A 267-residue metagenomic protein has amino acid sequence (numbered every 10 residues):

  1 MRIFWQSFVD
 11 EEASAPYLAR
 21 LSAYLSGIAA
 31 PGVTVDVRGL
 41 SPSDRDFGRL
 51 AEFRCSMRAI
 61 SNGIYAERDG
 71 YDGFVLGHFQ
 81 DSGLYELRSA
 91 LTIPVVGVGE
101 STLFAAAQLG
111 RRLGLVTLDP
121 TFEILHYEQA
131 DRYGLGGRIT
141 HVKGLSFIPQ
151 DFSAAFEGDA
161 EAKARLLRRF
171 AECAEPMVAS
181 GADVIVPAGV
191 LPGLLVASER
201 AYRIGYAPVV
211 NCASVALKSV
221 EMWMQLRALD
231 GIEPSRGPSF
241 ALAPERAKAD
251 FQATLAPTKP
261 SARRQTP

Functional and structural regions predicted by a protein language model:
M1-R54, D119-A160, F251-Q252, A256-P267: N-terminal glycine-rich anion-binding loop in soluble enzyme alpha/beta folds
P31, A90-I93, L109, L135 (+1 more regions): Short, structured coil segments at secondary-structure junctions
G48-Y65, A164-E172: Glycine-rich, highly charged phosphate/nucleotide-binding loops
I60-A105, L109: Glycine/small-residue-rich loop that forms an oxyanion/phosphate-binding "nest" at active or ligand-binding sites
V98-L103, L118-F122, C212-L217: Short, acidic/turn-prone active-site loops that include or flank metal/cofactor- and phosphate-binding residues
R132-G189, A197: Active-site rim beta-loop-alpha module in soluble metabolic enzymes
D183-I204, P208-C212: A C-terminal functional module that forms or caps the active site or interfaces directly with catalytic machinery
V209-D230: Short, flexible loop segments at boundaries between secondary-structure elements
